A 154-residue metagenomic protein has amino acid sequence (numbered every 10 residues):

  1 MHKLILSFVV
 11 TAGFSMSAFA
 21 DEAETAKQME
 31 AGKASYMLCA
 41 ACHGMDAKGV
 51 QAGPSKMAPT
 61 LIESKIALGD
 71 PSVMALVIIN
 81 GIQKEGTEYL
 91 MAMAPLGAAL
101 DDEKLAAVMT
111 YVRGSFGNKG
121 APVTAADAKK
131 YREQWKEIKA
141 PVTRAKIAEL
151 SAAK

Functional and structural regions predicted by a protein language model:
M1-L4: Positively charged n-region of N-terminal signal peptides that target proteins for export
L6-S15: Bacterial N-terminal signal peptides
A12, I82, S115-F116: A generic secondary-structure signal for well-formed alpha-helical elements
F19-Y36, V50, M57: Electrostatic cytochrome c docking/interface patches
Q28-A31, S35, D70, M74 (+2 more regions): Stable alpha-helical elements in mature extracytoplasmic
G32, Y36-D46, M93, V108: The canonical Cys-X-X-Cys-His
K48-Q83, L90-D101: Gly/Gly-Pro-rich "capping" loops immediately C-terminal to redox-active cysteine motifs in periplasmic/lumenal
M91, P95, L100-A106, T110-K154: Flexible coil segments in periplasmic/lumen-exposed cytochrome c-class electron-transfer proteins
